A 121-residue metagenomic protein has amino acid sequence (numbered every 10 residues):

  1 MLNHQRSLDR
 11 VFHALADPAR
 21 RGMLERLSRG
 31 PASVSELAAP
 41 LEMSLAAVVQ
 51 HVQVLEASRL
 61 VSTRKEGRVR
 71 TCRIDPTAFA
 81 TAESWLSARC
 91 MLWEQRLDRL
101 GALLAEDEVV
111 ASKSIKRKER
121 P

Functional and structural regions predicted by a protein language model:
M1-S7, R26-L45, V54-S62, T77-P121: C-terminal regulatory/oligomerization modules of transcriptional regulators
R10: Interfacial catalytic loop of ABC nucleotide-binding domains
A14-A19: Short helix-coil-helix linker/hinge
R21-M23: Pre-recognition alpha-helix immediately N-terminal to the DNA-recognition helix within helix-turn-helix or winged-helix
K65-T71: Short, Lys/Arg-rich nucleic-acid/phosphate-binding segment
